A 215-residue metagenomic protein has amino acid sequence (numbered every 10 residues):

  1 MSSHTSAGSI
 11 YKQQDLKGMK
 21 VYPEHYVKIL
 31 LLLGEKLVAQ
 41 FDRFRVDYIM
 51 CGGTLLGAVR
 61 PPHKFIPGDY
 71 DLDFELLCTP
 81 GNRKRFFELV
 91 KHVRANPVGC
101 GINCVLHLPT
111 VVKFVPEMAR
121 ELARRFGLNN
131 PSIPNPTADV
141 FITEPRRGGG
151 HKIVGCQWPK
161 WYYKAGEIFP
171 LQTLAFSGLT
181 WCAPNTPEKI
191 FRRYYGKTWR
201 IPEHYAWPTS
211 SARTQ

Functional and structural regions predicted by a protein language model:
M1-V21: Juxtamembrane luminal stem/stalk of type II transmembrane Golgi/ER carbohydrate-processing enzymes
S6-S9, Y26-I29, V46-G57, R200-E203: Short, well-structured secondary-structure segments
M19-D42, V90-P184, E188-R193, P202-Q215: Conserved catalytic core of two-metal-ion nucleotidyltransferases
V38-L72, T79-R83: Active-site nucleotide-donor binding segment shared across nucleotidyl transfer reactions
Y48-I49, G53-T54, I66-G68, F169 (+3 more regions): Tryptophan-centric aromatic hotspots in well-structured domains and transmembrane helices
G53, F74, A138-V140: A structural signal for short, well-ordered beta-strand segments
L77-T79, T143: Solvent-exposed residues in well-ordered beta-strands and their adjoining turns, especially edge/terminal strands
F86: A solvent-exposed, acidic/Ser-Thr-rich amphipathic alpha-helical stretch
